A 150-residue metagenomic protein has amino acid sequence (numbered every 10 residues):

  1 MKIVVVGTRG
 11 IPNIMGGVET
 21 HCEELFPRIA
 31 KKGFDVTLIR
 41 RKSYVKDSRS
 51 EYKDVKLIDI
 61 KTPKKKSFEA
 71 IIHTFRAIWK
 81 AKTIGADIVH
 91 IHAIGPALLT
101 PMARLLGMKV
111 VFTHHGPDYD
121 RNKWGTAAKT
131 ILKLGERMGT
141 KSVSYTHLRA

Functional and structural regions predicted by a protein language model:
M1-I3: Extreme N-terminal starter segment of soluble prokaryotic enzymes
V6-I14, H21-C22, R28-K65: N-terminal strand-loop element at the rim of the active site of nucleotide-sugar-dependent glycosyltransferases
M15-G16, D47-S48, E69, L99-P101 (+1 more regions): Short glycine-/acidic-enriched loop or helix-start segments at secondary-structure transitions that form or flank
V18, A70, L132: Conserved donor sugar-nucleotide recognition element shared by glycan-biosynthetic enzymes
Y52-W79, R121-A128: A short, charged, and often flexible helix/loop element on the N-terminal side of the glycosyltransferase catalytic
I71-I78, K82, A86-Y119: An aromatic- and histidine-rich active-site surface loop
W79-K82, L105, K129-Y145: Membrane-proximal helix-turn-helix segments that form the acceptor-binding/catalytic region of lipid-linked
T146-A150: Conserved small/polar residues in nucleotide/adenosyl-binding loops
